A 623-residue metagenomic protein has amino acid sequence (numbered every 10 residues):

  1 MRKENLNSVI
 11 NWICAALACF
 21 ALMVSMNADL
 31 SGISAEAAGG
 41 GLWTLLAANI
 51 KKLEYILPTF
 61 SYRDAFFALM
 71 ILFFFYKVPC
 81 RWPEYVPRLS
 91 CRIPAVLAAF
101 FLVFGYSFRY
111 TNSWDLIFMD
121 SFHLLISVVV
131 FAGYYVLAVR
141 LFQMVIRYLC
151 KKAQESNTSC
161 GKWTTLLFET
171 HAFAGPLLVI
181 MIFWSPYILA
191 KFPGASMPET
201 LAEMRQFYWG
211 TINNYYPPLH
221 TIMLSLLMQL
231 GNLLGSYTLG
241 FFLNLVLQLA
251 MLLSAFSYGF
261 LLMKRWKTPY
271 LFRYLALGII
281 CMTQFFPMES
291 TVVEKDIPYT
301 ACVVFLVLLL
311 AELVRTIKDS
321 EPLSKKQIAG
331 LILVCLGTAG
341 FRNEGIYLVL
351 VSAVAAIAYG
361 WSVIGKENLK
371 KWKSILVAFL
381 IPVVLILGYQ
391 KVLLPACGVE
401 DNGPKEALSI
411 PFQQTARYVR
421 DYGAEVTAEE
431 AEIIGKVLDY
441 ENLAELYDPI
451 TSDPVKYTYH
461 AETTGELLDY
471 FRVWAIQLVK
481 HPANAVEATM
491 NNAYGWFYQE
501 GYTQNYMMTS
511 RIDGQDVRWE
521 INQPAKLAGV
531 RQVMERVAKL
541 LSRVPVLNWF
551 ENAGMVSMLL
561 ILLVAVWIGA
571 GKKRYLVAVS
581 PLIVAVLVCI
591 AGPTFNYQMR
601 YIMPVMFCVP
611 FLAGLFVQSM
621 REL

Functional and structural regions predicted by a protein language model:
K51-A68, L239-L243, N491-V579: Membrane-interface anchor segments at the N-terminal boundary of transmembrane helices in multi-pass membrane enzymes
E84-A95, F173-G175, G259-M282, A301: Transmembrane-helix signature of polytopic, membrane-embedded enzymes that assemble or transfer cell-envelope glycans
R140, Y208, T300-K318, C335 (+2 more regions): Specific aromatic-rich, kink-prone transmembrane helix
K191-E203, T211-L227, L234-L239: Extracytoplasmic catalytic/substrate-binding loops of multi-pass membrane glycan-assembly enzymes
V246-K267, F305: Transmembrane-helix motifs of polytopic, lipid-linked glycan transferases
M288-Y299: Short acidic/glycine- and proline-prone juxtamembrane loop motifs at membrane-interface regions of multi-pass membrane
Q327-R342, A353, P382: Membrane-interface alpha helices of multi-pass inner-membrane proteins
A396-K526: Membrane-proximal stem/loop segments at transmembrane-domain junctions that anchor or position
